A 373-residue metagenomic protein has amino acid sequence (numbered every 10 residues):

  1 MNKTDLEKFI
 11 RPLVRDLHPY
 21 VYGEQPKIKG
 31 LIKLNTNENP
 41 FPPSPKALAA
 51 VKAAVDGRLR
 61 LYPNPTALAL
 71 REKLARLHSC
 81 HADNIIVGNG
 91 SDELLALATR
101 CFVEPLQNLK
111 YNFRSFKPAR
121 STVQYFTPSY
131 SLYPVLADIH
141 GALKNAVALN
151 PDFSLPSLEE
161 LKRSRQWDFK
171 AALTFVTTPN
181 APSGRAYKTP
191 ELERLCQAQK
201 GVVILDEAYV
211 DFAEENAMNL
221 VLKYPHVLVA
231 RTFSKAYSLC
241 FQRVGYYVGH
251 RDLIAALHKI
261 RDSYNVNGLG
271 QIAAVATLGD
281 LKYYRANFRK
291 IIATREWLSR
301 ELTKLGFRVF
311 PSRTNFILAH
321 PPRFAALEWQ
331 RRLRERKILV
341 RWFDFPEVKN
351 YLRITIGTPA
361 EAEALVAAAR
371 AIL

Functional and structural regions predicted by a protein language model:
M1-L61, F169-K170: N-terminal "arm"/small-domain region of PLP-dependent enzymes with the aminotransferase-like
L59, L68-T122, H140: Phosphate-binding glycine-rich loop
D83, V229, L305-R308, I338-F343: A short linear hydrophobic-aromatic micro-motif
P134, H226-T303, F307-F310: PLP-dependent aminotransferase class I/II
N145-D211: Active-site phosphate-binding strand-loop segment of PLP-dependent enzymes
P190, R332-R336, R341, F345-L373: PLP-dependent enzyme catalytic core of the Aspartate aminotransferase-like
I292, K304-R336, L352: Conserved PLP-binding catalytic core of the aspartate aminotransferase-like
